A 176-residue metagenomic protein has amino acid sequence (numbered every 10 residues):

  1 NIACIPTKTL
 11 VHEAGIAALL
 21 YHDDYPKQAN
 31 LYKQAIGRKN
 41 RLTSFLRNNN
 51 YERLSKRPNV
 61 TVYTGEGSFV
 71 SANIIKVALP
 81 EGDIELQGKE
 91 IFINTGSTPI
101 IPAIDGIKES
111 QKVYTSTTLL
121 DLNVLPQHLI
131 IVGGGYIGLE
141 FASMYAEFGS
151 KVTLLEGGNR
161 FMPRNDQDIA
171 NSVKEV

Functional and structural regions predicted by a protein language model:
N1-L125, G158-M162, D168-N171, E175-V176: Glycine-rich flavin
N123-N165: Rossmann-like NAD(P)H-binding beta-loop-alpha module
